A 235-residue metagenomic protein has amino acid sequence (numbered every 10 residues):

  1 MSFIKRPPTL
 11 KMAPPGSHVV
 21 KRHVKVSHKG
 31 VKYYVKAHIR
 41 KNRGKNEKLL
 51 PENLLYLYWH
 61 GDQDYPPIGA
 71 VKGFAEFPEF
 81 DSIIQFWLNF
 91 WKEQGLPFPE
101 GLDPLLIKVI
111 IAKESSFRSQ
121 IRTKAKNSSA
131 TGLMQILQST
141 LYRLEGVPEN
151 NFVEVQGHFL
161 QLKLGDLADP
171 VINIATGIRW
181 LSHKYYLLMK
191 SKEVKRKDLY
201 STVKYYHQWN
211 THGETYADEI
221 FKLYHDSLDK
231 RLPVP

Functional and structural regions predicted by a protein language model:
M1-L49, D81: Arg/Lys-rich, low-complexity, intrinsically disordered basic segments
N46-P235: Catalytic glycan-binding domains that act on GlcNAc-containing polysaccharides
